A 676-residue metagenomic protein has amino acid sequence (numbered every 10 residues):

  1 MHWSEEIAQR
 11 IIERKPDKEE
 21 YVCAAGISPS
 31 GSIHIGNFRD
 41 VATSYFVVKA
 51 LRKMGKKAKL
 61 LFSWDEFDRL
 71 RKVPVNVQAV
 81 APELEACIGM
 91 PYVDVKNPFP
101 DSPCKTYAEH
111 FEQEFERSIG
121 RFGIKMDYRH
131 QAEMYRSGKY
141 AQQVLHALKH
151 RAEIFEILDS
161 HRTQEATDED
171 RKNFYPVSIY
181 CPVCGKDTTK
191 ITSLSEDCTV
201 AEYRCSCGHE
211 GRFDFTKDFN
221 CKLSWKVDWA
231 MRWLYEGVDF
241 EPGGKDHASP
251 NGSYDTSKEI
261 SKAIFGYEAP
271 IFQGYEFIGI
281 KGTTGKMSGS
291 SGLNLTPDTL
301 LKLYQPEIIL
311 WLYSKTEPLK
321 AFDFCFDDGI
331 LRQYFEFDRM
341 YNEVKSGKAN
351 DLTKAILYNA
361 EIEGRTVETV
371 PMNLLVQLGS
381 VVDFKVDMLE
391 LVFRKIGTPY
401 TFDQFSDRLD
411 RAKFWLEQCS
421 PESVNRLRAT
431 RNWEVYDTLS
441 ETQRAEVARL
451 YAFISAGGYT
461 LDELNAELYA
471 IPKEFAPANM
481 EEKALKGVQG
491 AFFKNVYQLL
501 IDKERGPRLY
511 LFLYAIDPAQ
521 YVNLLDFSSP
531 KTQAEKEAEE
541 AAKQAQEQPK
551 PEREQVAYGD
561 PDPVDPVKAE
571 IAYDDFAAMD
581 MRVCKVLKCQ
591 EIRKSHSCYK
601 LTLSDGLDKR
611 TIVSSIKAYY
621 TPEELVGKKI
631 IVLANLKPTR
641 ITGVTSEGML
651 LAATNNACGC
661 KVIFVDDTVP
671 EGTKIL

Functional and structural regions predicted by a protein language model:
M1-Q78, A230-S249, L601, D605-V626 (+1 more regions): N-terminal catalytic cores of NTP/NDP-binding nucleotidyl/phosphoryl-transfer enzymes
A24-I33, R129, Y235-D246, L293-L295 (+5 more regions): Glycine- and acidic
A81-E109, F115-S118, F122: A glycine-rich helix N-cap at a beta->alpha junction
I124-S291, P297: Active-site cores that bind ATP or allylic diphosphates and position pyrophosphate for catalysis
S249, Y254, F265, E276-P421 (+1 more regions): Catalytic adenosine-cofactor/nucleotide-binding cores of aminoacyl-tRNA synthetases and other
P371-L391, S440-V522, F527-S529: Helix-rich, typically C-terminal accessory recognition domains appended to large enzymatic cores
L391-I454, L461: Small-residue-rich helix-loop
A538-L676: Phosphate-backbone binding interfaces of nucleic-acid-interacting proteins
